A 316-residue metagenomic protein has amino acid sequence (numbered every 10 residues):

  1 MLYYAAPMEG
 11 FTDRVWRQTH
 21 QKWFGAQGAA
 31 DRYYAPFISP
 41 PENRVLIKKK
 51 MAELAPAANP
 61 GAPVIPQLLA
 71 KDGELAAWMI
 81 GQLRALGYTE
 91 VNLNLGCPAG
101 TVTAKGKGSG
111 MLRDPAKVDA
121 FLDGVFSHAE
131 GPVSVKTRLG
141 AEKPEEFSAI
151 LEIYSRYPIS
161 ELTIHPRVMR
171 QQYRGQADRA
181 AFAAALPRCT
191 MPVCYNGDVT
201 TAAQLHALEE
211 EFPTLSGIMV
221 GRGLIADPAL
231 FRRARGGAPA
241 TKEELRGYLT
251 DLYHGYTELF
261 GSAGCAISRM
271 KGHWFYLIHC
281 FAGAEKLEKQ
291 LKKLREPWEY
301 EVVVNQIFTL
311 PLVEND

Functional and structural regions predicted by a protein language model:
M1-L2, P41-P63, C97, A104-K105 (+2 more regions): N-terminal small/glycine-rich loop or linker at the start of catalytic domains across soluble metabolic enzymes
Y3, E9, A120, H128-E130 (+4 more regions): Alpha/beta catalytic cores of nucleotide-metabolism and tRNA/nucleoside-modifying enzymes
Y3-A6, Y33-A35, V64-L68, V91-L93 (+4 more regions): Hydrophobic faces of well-ordered beta-strands that scaffold small-molecule active sites in alpha/beta enzyme cores
M8-G10, I38-P40, L69-K71, G96-P98 (+4 more regions): Active-site beta-loop-alpha junctions enriched in small/polar residues
M8-Q82: Glycine-rich, positively charged N-terminal anion/phosphate-binding segment
K22-Q27, W78-V91, L95-K105, A116-M191 (+1 more regions): Alpha/beta enzyme core
G106-L112, Q171, R235-G236: Short glycine-enriched, charge-decorated loop/helix-capping segments at active-site entrances that position
M111-P115, G175, P239-K242: Flexible, glycine- and charge-enriched loops at secondary-structure boundaries
